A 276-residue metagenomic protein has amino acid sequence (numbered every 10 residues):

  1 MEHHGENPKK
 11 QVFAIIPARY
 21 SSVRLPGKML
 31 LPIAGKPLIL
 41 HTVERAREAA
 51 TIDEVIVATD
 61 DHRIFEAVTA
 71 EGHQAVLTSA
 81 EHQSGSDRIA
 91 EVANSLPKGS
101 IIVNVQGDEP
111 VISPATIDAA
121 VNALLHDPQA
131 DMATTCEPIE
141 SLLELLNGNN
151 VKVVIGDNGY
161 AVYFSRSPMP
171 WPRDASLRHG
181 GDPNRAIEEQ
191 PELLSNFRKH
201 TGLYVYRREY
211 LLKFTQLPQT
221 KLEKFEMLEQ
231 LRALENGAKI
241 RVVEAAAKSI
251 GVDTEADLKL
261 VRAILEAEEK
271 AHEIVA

Functional and structural regions predicted by a protein language model:
Q11-A58: N-terminal glycine-rich phosphate-binding loop and ensuing alpha1 helix
I52, K98-G99, D127-A130, A238: Short, high-confidence coil segments that cap the C-terminus of an alpha-helix and link into the following beta-strand
I56, H62-N122: Short phosphate-binding loop-to-helix
T59-D60, I112, Y206, D253: A conserved hydrophobic position in a structured secondary element of the catalytic/binding core that shapes
A67, V92, F164, K213-F214 (+1 more regions): Residues that scaffold the ATP/ADP-binding catalytic core of kinase and kinase-like folds
S113-T220: Conserved core of the sugar-phosphate nucleotidyltransferase
G181-A276: Conserved alpha/beta core of the MobA/IspD/sugar-nucleotide pyrophosphorylase nucleotidyltransferase superfamily
